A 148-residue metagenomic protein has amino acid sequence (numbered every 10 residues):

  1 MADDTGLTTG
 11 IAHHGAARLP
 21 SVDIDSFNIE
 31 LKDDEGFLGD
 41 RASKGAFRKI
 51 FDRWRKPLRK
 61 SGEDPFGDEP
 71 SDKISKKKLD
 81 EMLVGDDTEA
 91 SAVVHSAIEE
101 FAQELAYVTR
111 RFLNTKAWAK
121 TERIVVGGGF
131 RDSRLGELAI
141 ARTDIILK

Functional and structural regions predicted by a protein language model:
M1-K148: ATP-binding/phosphotransfer module of carbohydrate and carboxylate kinases, centering on a glycine-rich
